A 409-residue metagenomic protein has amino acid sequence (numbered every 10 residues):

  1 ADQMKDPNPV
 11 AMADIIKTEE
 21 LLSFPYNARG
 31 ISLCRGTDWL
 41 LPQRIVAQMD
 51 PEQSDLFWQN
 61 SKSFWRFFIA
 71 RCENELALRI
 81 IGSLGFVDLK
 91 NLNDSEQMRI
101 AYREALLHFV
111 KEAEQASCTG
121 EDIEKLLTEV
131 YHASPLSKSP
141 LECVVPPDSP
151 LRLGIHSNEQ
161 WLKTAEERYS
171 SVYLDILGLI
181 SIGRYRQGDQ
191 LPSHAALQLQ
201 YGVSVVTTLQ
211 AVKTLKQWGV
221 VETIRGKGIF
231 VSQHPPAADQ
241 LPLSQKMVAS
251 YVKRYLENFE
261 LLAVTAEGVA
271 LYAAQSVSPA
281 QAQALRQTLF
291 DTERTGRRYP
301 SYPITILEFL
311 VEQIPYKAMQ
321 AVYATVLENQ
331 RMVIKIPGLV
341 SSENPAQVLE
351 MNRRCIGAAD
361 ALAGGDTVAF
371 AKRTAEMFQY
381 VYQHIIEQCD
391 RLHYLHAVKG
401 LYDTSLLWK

Functional and structural regions predicted by a protein language model:
A1-L21, L151-E260: Short linear motifs at protein or domain termini
D6-S54, E124-P135, A249-L289, F370-K372 (+1 more regions): Helix-turn-helix/homeodomain-like alpha-helical modules used for DNA recognition and transcription-factor dimerization
V10-D14, Q43-A47, S61-W65, A70-G82 (+7 more regions): General nucleic-acid-binding
I15-Y26, S61-C72, L76-L92, I176 (+9 more regions): Short, structured motif recognition centered on aromatic/hydrophobic residues
C34-T37, M49-L56, E73-E75, E104-L126 (+7 more regions): Short helix-adjacent coil turns
T37-N91, K125-S137, P279-I336, R373 (+1 more regions): Conserved amphipathic alpha-helical segments that form helical-bundle/coiled-coil interaction surfaces
E96-N158, L162-K163, I336-K409: C-terminal all-alpha effector/ligand-binding and dimerization domain of prokaryotic HTH-type transcriptional repressors
A237, L241-R254, A284-T288, A321 (+2 more regions): Flexible internal linker/loop segments at domain or repeat junctions
